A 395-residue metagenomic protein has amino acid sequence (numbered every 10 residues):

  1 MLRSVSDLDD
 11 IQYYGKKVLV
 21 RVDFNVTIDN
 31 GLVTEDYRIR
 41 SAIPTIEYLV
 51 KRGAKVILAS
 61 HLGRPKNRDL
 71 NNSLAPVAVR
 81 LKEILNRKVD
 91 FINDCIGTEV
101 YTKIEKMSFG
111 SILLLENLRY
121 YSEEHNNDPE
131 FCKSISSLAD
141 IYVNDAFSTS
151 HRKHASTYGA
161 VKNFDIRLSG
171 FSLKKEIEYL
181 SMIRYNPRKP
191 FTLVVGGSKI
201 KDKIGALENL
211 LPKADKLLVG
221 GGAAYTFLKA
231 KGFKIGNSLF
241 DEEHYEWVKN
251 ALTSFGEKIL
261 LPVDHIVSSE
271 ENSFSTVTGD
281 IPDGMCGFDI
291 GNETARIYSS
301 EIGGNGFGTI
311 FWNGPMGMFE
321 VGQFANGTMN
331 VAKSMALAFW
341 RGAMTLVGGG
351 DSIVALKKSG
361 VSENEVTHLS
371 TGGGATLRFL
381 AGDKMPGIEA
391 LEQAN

Functional and structural regions predicted by a protein language model:
M1-N395: Active-site loop-to-helix "anion-binding N-cap" substructures in soluble metabolic enzymes
